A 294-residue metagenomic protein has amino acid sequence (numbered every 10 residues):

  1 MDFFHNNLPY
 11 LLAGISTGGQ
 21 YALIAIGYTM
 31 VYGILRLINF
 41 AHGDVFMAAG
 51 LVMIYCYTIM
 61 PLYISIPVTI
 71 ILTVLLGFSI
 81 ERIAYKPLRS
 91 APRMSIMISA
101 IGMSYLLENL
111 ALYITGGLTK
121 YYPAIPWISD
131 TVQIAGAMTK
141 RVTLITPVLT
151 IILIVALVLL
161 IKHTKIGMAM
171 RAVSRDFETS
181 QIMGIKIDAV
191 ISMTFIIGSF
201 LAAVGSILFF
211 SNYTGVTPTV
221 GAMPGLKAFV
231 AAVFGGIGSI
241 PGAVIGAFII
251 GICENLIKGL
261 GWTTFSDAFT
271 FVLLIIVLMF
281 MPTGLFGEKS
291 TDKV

Functional and structural regions predicted by a protein language model:
M1-L23, V52, Y63-I64, A91-I98 (+5 more regions): Membrane-interfacial amphipathic/re-entrant helices at transmembrane-helix boundaries
N6, I114, R175-I182, K186-A189 (+1 more regions): Cytosolic-side transmembrane-helix boundaries in multi-pass membrane proteins
L12, I34-S79, I83, L260: Membrane-embedded helix boundary and interhelical linker motif in transport proteins
T17-G18, M138-V216, I240-I245: Helix-loop-helix "hairpin" substructures at the membrane interface of multi-pass membrane proteins
G19, Y28-G50, S90-S95, I166-A169 (+6 more regions): Short, non-helical or kinked segments that cap or interrupt transmembrane helices
Y21-L23, M60-I71, F195-A202, L208-V272: Transmembrane alpha-helical segments in multi-pass inner-membrane proteins
P61-M103, L110, I245-I250, M281-P282: Alpha-helical transmembrane segments within multi-pass membrane transporters and channels
P87-H163, V190-M193, T214, L256 (+3 more regions): Transmembrane helix-bundle core of multi-pass membrane transporters and related energy-transducing complexes
